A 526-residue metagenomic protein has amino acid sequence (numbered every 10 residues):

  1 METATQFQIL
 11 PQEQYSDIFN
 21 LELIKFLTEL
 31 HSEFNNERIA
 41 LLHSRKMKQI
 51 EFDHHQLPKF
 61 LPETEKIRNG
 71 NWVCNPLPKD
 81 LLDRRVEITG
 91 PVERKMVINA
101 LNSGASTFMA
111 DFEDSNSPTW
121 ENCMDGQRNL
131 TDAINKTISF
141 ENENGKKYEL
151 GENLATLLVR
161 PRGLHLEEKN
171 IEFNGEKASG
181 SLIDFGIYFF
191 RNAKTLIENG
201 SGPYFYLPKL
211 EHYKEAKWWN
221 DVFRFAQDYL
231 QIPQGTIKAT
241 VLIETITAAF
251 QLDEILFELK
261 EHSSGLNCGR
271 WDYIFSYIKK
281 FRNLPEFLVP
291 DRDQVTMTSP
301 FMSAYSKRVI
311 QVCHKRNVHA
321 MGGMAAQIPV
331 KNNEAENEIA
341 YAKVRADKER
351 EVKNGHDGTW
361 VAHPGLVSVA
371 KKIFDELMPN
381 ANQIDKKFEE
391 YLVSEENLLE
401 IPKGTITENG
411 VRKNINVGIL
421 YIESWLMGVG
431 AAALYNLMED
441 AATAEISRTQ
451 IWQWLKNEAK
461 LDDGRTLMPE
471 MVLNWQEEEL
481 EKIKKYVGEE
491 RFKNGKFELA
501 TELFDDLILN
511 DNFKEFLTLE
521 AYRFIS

Functional and structural regions predicted by a protein language model:
M1-S526: Expand to "…catalyze enediolate/carbanion chemistry for C-C bond making/breaking, isomerization, decarboxylation
